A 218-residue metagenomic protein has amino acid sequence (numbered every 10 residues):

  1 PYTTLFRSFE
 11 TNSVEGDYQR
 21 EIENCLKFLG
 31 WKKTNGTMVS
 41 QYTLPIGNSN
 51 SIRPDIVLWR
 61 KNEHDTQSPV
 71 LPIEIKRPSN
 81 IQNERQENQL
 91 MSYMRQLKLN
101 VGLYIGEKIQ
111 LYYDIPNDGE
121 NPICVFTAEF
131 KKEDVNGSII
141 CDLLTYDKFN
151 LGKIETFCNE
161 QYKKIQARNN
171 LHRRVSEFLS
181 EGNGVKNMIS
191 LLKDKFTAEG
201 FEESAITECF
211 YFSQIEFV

Functional and structural regions predicted by a protein language model:
Y2-L5: Short, small-residue-biased leader/transition segments that mark boundaries at the very start of proteins
E10-Q19: Nuclease catalytic cores
I22, I56-L58, P69-R77, Y93: Conserved catalytic cores of phosphodiester-cleaving nucleases, focusing on short active-site segments
C25, D114-V218: Intrinsically disordered, low-complexity terminal regions enriched in charged/polar residues
T34-D65: Active-site metal-binding core of divalent-cation-utilizing nuclease and nuclease-like domains
Y42, R60-N62, K76-S79, L97 (+1 more regions): Short, flexible loop/turn elements at secondary-structure junctions
Q67, S79-Q89: Active-site-adjacent loop/helix micro-motif of nuclease/hydrolase catalytic cores
E84-N88, M94-I123: Nucleic-acid nuclease catalytic cores
